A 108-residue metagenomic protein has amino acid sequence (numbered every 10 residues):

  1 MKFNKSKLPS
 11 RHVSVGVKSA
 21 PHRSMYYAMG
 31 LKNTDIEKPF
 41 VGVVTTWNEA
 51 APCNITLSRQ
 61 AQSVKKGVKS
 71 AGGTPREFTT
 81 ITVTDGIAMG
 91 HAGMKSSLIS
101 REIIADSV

Functional and structural regions predicted by a protein language model:
M1-D35, Q62, S70: N-terminal amphipathic/basic leader segments beginning at the initiator methionine
K2-S10, V41-N48, I81-M94: Gly-rich Lys/Arg/Thr-decorated short loops/hinges at beta-loop-alpha junctions or inter-strand turns that position
V13-V17, V41-V44, V64, V68 (+3 more regions): Extended aliphatic helical segments
S14, K18, H22, I36 (+2 more regions): Generic structural signal for well-ordered, non-membrane alpha-helical segments in soluble metabolic enzymes
V17, M29-D35, F40, A51 (+4 more regions): Solvent-exposed, flexible loop/coil residues
P21-Y27, K69, T74-V108: Glycine-rich oxoanion-binding loops at beta->alpha junctions
N33-E37, G42, N48-E77: Glycine-rich phosphate/diphosphate-binding loop of Rossmann-like nucleotide-binding domains
